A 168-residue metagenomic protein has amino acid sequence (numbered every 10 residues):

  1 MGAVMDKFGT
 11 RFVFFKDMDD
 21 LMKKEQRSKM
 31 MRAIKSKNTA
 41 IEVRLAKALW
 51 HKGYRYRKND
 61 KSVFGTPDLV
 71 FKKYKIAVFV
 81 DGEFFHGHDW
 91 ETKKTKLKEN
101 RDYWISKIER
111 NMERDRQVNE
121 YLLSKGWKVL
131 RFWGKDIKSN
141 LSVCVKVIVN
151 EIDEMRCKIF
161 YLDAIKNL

Functional and structural regions predicted by a protein language model:
G2-V4, F8-R131, K135-L168: Nucleic-acid endo/exonuclease domains
